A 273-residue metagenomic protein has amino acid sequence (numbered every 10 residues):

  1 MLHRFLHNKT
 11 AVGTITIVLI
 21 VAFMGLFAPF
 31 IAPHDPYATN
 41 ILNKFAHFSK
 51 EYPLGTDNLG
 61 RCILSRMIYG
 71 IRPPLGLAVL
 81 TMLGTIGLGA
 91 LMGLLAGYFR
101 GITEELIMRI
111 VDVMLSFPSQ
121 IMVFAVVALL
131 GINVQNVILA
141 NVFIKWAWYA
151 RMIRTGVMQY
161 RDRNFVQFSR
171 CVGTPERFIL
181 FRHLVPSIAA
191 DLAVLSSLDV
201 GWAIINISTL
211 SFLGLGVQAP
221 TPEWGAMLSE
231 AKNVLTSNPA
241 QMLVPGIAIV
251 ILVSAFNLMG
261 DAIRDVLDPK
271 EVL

Functional and structural regions predicted by a protein language model:
M1-Y37, I110, I188: N-terminal signal-anchor/first transmembrane alpha helix
T16, M24-L59, L213-P222: Hydrophobic alpha-helical transmembrane segments of membrane transport/permease proteins and related membrane-embedded
P53, D57, L88, G97-Y98 (+2 more regions): Generic hydrophobic transmembrane alpha-helix motif, especially the helices
I63-Y98: Transmembrane alpha-helix signature in integral membrane proteins
I121-A125, N133-K145, M152, L192-M227: Non-cytoplasmic
V234-L258: A membrane-interface signal for the N-terminal entry of alpha-helical transmembrane segments
L258-L273: Short cytosolic juxtamembrane segments of multi-pass membrane proteins
